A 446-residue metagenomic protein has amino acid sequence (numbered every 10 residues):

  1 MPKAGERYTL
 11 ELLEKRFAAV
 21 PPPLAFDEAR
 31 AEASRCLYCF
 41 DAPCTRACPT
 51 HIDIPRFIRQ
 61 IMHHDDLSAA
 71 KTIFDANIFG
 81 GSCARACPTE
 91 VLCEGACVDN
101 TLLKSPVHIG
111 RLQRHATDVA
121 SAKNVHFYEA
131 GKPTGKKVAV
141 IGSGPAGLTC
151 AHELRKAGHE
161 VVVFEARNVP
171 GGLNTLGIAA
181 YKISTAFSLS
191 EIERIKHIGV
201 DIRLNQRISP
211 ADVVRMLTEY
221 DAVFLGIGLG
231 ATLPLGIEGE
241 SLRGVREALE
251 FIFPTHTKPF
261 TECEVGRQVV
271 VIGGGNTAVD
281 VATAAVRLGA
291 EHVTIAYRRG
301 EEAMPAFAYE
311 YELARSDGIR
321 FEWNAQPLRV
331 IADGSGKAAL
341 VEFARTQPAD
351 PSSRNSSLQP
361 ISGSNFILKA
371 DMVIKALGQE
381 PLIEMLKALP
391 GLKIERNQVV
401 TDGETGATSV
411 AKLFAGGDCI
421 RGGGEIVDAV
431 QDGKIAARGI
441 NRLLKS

Functional and structural regions predicted by a protein language model:
M1-K137, V223-R243, Q326, A332-A338 (+6 more regions): Ferredoxin-type iron-sulfur electron-transfer modules and their immediate structural context
I78, G144-A146, V169, G275-T277 (+1 more regions): Residue-level detector of alpha-helix initiation sites
H115-K132, S190-P210, T232-L288, I394-E404 (+1 more regions): Glycine-rich dinucleotide-binding loop and its adjacent helix/turn
K137-V162, A278-V286: N-terminal Rossmann-like FAD-binding beta1-loop-alpha1 element of flavoenzymes
V138-V140, V161, V269, V293 (+1 more regions): Conserved hydrophobic helix-helix packing surfaces used for dimerization/oligomerization
E160-L204, F253, A282-R329: Rossmann-like dinucleotide-binding cores of NAD(P)H-dependent redox enzymes
L204-L217, N324-G336, A349: A conserved short coil-to-beta-strand element within the FAD-binding core of flavoproteins
S241-G266, P351-G423: FAD-site-proximal beta/loop scaffold in flavoenzymes
